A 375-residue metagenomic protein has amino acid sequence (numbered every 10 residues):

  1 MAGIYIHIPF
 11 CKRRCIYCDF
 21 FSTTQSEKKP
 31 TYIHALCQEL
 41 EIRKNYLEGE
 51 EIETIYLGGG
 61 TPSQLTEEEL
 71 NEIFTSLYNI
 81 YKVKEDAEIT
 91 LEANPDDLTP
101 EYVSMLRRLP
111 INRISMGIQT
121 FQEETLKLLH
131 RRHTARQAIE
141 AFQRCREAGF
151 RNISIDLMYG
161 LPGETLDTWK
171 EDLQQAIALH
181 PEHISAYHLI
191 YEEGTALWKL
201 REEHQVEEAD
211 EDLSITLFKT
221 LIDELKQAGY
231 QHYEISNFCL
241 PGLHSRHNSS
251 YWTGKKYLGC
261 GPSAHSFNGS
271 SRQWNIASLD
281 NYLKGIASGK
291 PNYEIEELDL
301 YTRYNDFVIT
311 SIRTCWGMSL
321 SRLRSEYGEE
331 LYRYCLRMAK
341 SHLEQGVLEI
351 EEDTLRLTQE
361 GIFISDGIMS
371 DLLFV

Functional and structural regions predicted by a protein language model:
M1, S22-N45, E50-E329: C-terminal scaffold of the Radical SAM
M1-I8: Immediate flanking context of iron-sulfur cluster ligation sites
P9-F20: Local cysteine-cluster metal-coordination motifs and their immediate loop/turn environment, predominantly Fe-S cluster
E329-S341: Short amphipathic alpha-helical interaction segments
L343-D353: A short, conserved structural fragment
T354-T358: Minor-groove-contacting beta-hairpin "wing" of winged helix-turn-helix DNA-binding domains
I362-V375: Short, amphipathic alpha-helical interaction segments positioned at domain boundaries
